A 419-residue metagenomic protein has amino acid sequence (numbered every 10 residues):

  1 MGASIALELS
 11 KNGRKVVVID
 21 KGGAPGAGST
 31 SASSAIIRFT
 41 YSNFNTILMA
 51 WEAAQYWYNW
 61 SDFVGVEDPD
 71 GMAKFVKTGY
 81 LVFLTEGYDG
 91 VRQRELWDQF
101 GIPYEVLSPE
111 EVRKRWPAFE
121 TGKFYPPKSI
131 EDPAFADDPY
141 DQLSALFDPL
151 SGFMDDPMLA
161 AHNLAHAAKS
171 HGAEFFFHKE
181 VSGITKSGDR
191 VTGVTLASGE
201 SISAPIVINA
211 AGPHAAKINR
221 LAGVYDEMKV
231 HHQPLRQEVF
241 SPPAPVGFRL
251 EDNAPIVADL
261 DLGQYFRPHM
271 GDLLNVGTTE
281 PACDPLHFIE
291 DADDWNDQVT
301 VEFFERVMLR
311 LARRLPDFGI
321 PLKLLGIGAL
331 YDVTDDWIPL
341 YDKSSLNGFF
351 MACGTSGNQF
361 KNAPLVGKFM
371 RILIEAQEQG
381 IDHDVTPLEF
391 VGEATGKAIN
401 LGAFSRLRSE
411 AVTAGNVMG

Functional and structural regions predicted by a protein language model:
M1-G2: Hydrophobic/small residue at the entry helix of a nucleotide-binding pocket
L7-K11, K15, A35-I37, N59 (+5 more regions): Active-site substrate-recognition segment that forms the wall of the catalytic cavity or substrate channel
S10-T30: Glycine-rich FAD pyrophosphate-binding loop
N12, V106, S345-G419: C-terminal lid/capping helical subdomain adjacent to the catalytic/cofactor pocket in oxidative enzymes
A35-D132, G263-Q264: Dinucleotide-binding Rossmann-like beta1-alpha1 core, especially the glycine-rich loop that anchors the ADP
E86-H171, F176-F177, G183-R190: Flavin (FAD/FMN) cofactor-binding and adjacent substrate-gating region of FAD-dependent oxidoreductase domains
F119-D138, D317-L365: FAD-binding beta-loop-beta segment adjacent to the flavin cofactor pocket
L146-H166, G212-H214, D261, V299-R310 (+3 more regions): Mid-domain beta-loop-alpha active-site segment that forms a flexible, acidic cofactor/metal-binding surface
